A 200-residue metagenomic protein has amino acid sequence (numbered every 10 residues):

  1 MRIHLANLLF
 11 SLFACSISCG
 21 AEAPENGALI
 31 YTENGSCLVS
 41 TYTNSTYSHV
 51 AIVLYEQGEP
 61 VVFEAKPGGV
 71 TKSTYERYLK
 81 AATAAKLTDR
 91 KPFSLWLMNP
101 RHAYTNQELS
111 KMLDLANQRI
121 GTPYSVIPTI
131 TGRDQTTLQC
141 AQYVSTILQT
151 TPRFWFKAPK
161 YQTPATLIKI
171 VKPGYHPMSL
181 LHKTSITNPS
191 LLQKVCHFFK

Functional and structural regions predicted by a protein language model:
M1-A6: Positively charged n-region of N-terminal signal peptides that target proteins for export
N7-S16: Bacterial N-terminal signal peptides
S18-A21: Boundary at the C-terminal end of the N-terminal hydrophobic targeting segment
L29-N99, V126-Q135: Glycine-rich catalytic cores of cysteine/serine-nucleophile enzymes that process amide/ester linkages in cell-envelope
N34, L54, K66, N99-R101 (+3 more regions): Sec/Tat-exported extracytoplasmic proteins
S45, A103-S110, D134-Q142: Soluble non-cytosolic domains of exported or imported proteins
V126-K200: Activation targets extended, charge/polar-rich intrinsically disordered C-terminal tails
